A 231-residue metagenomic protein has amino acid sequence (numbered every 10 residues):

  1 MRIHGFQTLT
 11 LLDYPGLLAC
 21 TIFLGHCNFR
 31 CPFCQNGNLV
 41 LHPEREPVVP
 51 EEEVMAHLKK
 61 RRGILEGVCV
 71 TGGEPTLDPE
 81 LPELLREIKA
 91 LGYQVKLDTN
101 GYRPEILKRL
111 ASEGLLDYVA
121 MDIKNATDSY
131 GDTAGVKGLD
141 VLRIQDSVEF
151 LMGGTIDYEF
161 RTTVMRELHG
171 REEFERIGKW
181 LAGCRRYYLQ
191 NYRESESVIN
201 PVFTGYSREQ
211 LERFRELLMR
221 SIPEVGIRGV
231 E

Functional and structural regions predicted by a protein language model:
M1-L17: Short, charged low-complexity linear segments at domain edges
F6, Q190-Y192, I227-V230: Conserved beta-strand termini and adjacent loop/short-helix elements that scaffold enzyme active sites in alpha/beta
G16-V49: Canonical Radical SAM [4Fe-4S] cluster-binding loop centered on the CxxxCxxC motif and its immediate flanking residues
C20, G205, G226-G229: Class I S-adenosyl-L-methionine
F23, T71-G73: A secondary-structure boundary/capping signal
G37-V68: Conserved alpha-helical substructure of the radical SAM core
M55-G67, T76-R208: Conserved AdoMet/S-adenosylmethionine-binding subsite of the radical SAM
E212-E231: A C-terminal junction/extension of Radical SAM enzymes
